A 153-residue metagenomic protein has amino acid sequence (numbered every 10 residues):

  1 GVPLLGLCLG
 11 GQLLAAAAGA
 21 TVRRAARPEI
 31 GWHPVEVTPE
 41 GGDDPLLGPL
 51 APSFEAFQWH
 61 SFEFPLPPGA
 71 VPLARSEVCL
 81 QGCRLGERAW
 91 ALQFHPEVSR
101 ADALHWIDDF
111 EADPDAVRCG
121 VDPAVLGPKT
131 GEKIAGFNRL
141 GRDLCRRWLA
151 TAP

Functional and structural regions predicted by a protein language model:
G1-G41: Cysteine-nucleophile active-site neighborhood
R23, T38-P153: Amide-donor transfer/coupling interface in amidating biosynthetic enzymes
